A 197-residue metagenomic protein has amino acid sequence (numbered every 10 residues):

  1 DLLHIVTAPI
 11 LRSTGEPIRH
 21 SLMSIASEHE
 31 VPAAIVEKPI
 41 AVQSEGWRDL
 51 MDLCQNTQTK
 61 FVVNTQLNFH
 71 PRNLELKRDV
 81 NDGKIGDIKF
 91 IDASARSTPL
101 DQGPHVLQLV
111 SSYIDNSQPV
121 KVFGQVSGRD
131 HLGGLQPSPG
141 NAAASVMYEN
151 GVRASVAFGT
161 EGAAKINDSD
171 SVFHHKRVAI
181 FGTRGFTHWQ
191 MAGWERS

Functional and structural regions predicted by a protein language model:
D1-C54: Beta-loop-alpha module in the N-terminal Rossmann-like domain of NAD(P)-dependent dehydrogenases, especially those
H4, L11, I35, K89-D92 (+3 more regions): Residues embedded in well-ordered beta-strands within globular domains across many folds
A8, P39, Q66-N68, R96 (+1 more regions): Active-site beta-loop-alpha junctions enriched in small/polar residues
R12, I35-V36, F61-V63, V156 (+1 more regions): Hydrophobic residues in well-ordered beta-strands that form the structural core
S21, E45-R48, L74-E75, P104-H105 (+1 more regions): Generic recognition of short, well-ordered alpha-helical segments
H29-P32, T57-T59, V152-R153: A short helix->loop->beta-strand "cap" motif at the edges of active sites that frequently abuts
K60-V146: Predominantly a Rossmann-like dinucleotide-binding segment in NAD(P)-dependent oxidoreductases
Q108-R196: Contiguous beta-strand/loop segments that form the cofactor/metal-binding neighborhood of enzyme cores
